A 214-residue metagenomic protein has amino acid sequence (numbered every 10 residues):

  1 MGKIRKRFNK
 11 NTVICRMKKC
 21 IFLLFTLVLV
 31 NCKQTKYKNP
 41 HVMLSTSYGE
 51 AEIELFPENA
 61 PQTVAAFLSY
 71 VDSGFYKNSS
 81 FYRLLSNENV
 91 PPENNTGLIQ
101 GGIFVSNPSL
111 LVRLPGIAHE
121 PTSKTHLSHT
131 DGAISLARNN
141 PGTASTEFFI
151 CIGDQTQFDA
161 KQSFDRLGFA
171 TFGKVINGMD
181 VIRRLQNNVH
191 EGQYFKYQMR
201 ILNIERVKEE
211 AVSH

Functional and structural regions predicted by a protein language model:
G2-K3, K10, C15-K19: Positively charged n-region of N-terminal signal peptides that target proteins for export
R5-R7, L27: Short linear motifs centered on Gly/Pro in flexible linkers and helix caps
F8-K10, I21-F22, E209: Sequence-pattern detector for short linear motifs and compositional/periodic biases rather than a specific fold
I14, L29-N31: N-terminal non-cleavable signal-anchor helices
C20-V28: Sec-dependent N-terminal signal peptides
C32-H214: Cyclophilin-like peptidyl-prolyl cis-trans isomerases
